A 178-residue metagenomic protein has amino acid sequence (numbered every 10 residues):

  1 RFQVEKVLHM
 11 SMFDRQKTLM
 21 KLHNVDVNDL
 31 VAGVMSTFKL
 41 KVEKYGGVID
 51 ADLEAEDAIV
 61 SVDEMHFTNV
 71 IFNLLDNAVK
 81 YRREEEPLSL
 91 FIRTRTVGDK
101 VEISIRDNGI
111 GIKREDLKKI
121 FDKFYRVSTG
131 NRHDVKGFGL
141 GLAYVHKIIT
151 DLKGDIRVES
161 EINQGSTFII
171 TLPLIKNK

Functional and structural regions predicted by a protein language model:
R1-M10: Coiled-coil phosphoacceptor/dimerization helix of two-component systems
R15-M20, I59-V62: Conserved micro-motifs of the catalytic ATP-binding
K21-D26, E43, V48-A58: Conserved catalytic submotifs in the C-terminal HATPase_c
P87-D99: Short beta-strand/loop element within the Bergerat-fold HATPase_c
I112-F124: Short conserved segment of the HATPase_c
G141, V145: Short alpha-helical Gxxx[C/S/T] motif in the catalytic ATP-binding
